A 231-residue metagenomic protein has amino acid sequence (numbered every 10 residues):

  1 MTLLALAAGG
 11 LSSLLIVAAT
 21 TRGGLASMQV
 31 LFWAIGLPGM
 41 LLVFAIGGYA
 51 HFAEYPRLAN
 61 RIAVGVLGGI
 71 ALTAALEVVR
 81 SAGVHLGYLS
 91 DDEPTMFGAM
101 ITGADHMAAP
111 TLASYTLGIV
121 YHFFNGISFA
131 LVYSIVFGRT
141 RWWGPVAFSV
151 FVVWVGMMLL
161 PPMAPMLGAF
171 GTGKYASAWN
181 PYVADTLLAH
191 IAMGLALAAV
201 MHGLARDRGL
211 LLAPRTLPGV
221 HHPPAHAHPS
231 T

Functional and structural regions predicted by a protein language model:
M1-P56: Transmembrane alpha-helices
L37-A50, S128-L131, L187-G203: Hydrophobic cores of alpha-helical transmembrane segments in multi-pass inner/ER membrane proteins, independent
F52-A63, I135-R141: Membrane-interface helix-boundary motifs at transmembrane edges
R61-V84: N-terminal signal-anchor transmembrane alpha helix
L86, L159-L187: Interfacial helix-loop-helix junctions of multi-pass membrane proteins
L86-A113: Membrane-interface interhelical connector segments
F137-V155, P214-P218: Internal alpha-helical transmembrane segments of multi-pass membrane proteins
R208-T231: Short, highly charged, low-complexity non-transmembrane loops/tails of multi-pass membrane proteins
